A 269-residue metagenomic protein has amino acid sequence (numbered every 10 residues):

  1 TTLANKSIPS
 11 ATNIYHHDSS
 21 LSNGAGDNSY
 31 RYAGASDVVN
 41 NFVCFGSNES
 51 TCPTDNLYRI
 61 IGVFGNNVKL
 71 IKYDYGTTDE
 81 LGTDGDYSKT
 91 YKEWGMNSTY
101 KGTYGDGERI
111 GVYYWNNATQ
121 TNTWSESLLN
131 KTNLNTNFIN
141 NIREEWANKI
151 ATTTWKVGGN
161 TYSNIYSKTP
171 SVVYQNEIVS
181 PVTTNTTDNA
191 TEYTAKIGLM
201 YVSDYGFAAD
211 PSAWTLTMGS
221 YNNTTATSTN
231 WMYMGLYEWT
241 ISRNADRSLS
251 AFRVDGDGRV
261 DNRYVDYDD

Functional and structural regions predicted by a protein language model:
T1-D269: Long, domain-scale functional regions
